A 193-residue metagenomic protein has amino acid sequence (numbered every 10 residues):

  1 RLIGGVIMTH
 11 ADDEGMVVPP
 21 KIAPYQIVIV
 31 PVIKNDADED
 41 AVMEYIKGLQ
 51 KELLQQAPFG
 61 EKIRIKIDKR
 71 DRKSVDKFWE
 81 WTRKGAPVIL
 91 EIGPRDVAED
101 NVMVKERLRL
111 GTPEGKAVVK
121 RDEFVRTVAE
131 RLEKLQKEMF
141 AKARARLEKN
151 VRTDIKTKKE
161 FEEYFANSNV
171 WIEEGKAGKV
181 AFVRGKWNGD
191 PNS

Functional and structural regions predicted by a protein language model:
R1-S193: NTP/phosphate- and nucleic-acid-binding module
